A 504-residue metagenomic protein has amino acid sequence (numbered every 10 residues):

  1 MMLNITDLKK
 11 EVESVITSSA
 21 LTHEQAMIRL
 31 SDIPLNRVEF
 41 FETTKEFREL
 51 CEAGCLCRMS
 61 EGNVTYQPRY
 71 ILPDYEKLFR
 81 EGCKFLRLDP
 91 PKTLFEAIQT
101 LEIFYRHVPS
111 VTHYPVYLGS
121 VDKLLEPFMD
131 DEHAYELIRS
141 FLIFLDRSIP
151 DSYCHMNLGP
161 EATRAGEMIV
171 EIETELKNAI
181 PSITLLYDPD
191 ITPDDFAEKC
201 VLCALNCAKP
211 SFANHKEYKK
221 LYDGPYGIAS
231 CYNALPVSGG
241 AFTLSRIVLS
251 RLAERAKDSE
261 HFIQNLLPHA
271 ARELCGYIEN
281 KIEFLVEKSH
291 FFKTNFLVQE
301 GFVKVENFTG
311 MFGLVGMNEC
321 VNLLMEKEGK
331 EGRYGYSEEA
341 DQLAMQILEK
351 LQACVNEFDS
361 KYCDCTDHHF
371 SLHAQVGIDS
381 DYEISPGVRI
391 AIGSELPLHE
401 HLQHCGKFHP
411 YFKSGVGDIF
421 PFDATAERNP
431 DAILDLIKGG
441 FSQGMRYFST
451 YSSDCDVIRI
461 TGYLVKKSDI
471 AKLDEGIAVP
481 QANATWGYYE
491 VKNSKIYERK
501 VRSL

Functional and structural regions predicted by a protein language model:
M2-E306, K327, R333-S337, N356-L504: Conserved catalytic cores of very large enzyme subunits
V116, K304-C320: Conserved phosphate/anionic-ligand binding catalytic regions in large, soluble enzymes, centered on
L267-A271, G313-G316, V321, M325: A conserved active-site cap/scaffold subdomain adjacent to cofactor or substrate pockets
E331-C354: Short secondary-structure subsegments characteristic of cysteine-rich extracellular domains
